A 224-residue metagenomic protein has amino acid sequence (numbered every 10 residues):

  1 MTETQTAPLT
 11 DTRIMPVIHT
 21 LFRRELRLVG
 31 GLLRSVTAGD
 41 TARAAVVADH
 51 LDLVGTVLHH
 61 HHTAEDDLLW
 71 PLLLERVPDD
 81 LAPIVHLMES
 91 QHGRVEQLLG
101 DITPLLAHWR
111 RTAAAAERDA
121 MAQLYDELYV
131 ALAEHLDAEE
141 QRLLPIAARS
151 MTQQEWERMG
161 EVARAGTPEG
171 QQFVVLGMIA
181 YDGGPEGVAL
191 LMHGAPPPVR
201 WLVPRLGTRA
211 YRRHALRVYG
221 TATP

Functional and structural regions predicted by a protein language model:
M1-P224: Small-residue-biased structural context
